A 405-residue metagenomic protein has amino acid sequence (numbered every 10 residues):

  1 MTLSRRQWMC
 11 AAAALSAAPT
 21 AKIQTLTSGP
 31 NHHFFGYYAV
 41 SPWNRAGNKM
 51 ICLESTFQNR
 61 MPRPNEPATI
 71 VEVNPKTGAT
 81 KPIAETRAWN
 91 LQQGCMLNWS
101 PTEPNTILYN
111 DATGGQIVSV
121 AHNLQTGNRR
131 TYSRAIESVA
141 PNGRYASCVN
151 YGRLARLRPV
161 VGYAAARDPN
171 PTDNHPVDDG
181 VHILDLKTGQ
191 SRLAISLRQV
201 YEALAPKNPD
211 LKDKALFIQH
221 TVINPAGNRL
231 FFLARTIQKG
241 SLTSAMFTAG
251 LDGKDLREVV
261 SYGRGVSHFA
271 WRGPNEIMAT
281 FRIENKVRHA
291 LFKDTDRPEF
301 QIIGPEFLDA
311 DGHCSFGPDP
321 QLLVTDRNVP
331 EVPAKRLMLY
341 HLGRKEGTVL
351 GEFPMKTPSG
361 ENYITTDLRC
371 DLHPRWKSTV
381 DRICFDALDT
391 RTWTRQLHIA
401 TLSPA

Functional and structural regions predicted by a protein language model:
M1-A13: N-terminal secretory signal peptides and thylakoid transit peptides that target proteins across membranes
T27-H32, A84-N90, R192-K212, L350-T366: Surface-exposed loop and turn segments in beta-propeller and other repeat-based domains that flank or scaffold
Y37, N65-I107: Blade-loop segments of beta-propeller domains
S41-K49, M96-T106, S138-Y145, V222-R229 (+3 more regions): Blade-terminus and WD-like Trp-Asp/Gly-His loop motifs, strongest in beta-propeller folds
E54-E66, Y151-V177, A234-L242, N328-V332 (+1 more regions): Short, conserved, GDST-rich strand-edge loop motifs in beta-rich repeat architectures
N110-G180, Q199-K207: Asp-box/WD-like beta-propeller blade repeats and closely related beta-sheet repeat scaffolds
G304-H313, G347-H373: Conserved blade-ending motifs and adjacent loop-strand segments that build the rim/top face of beta-propeller domains
E306-R344: Loop/turn-rich, solvent-exposed surfaces of beta-rich toroidal or solenoidal domains
